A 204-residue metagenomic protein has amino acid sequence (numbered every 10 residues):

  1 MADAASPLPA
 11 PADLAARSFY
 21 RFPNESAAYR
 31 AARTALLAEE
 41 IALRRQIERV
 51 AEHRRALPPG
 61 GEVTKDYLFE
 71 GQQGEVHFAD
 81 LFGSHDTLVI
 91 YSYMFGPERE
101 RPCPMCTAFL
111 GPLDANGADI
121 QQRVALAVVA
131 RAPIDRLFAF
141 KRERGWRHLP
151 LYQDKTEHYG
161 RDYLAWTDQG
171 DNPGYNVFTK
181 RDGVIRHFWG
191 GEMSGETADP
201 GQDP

Functional and structural regions predicted by a protein language model:
M1-L36: Short, charged, low-complexity amphipathic alpha-helix
Y29-Q46, V50, L113, I120: Amphipathic alpha-helical coiled-coil segments
H53-E75: Coiled-coil termination/hinge junctions
L68-I90, M94-E98: A short beta-strand-turn-helix
M94, R101-F109, K141-E143: "Short basic amphipathic alpha-helical interaction patches in structured regions
P104-A127: Conserved helix-turn-beta segment immediately C-terminal to the redox Cys motif in thioredoxin-like folds
L126-D154: Conserved segment of the thioredoxin-like fold in thiol-based oxidoreductases
E143, H148-P204: Thiol/selenol-based redox catalytic cores and closely related redox-interacting motifs
